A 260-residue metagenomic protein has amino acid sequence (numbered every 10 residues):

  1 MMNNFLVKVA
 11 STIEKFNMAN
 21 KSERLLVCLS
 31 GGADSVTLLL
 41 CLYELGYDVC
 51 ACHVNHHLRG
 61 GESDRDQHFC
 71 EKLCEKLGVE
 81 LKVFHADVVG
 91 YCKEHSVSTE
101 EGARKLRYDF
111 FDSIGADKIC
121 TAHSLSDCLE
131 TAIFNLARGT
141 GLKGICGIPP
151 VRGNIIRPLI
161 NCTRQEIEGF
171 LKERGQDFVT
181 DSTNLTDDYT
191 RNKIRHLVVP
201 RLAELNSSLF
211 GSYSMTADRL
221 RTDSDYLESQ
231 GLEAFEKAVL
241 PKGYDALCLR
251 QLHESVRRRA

Functional and structural regions predicted by a protein language model:
M1-L197: Core alpha/beta nucleotide-donor-binding catalytic domains of modification enzymes
Y189-A260: ATP/NTP-dependent adenylation/nucleotidyl-transfer catalytic domains that generate, transfer, or process NMP-activated
